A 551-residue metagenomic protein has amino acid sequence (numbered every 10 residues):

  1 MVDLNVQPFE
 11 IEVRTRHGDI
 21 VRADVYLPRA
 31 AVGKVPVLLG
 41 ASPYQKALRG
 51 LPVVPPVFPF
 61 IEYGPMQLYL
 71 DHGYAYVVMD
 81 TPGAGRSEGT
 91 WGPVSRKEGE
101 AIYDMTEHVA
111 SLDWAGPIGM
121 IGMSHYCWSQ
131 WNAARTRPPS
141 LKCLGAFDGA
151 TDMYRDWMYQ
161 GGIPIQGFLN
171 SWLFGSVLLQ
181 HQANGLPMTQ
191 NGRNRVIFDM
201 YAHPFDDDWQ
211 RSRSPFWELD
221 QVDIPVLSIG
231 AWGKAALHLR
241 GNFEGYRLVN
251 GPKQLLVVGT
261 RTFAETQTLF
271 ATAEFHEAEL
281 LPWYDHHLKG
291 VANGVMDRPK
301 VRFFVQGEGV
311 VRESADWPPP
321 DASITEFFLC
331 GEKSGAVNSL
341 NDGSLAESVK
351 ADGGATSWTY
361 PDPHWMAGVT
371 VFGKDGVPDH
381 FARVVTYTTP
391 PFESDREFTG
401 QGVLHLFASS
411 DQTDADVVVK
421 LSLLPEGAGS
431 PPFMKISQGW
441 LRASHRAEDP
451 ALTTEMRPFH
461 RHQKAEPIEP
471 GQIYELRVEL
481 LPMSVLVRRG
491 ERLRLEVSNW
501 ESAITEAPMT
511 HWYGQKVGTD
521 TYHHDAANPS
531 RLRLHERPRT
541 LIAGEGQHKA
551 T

Functional and structural regions predicted by a protein language model:
M1-G33, T388, F392-S394: N-terminal cap/lid segment of alpha/beta-hydrolase-fold proteins
A23-G33, Y44, P215-F216, L481: Short beta-strand-to-loop junctions in surface cap/lid or active-site-entrance loops
V32-A110, M158-Y159, I165, P425-E426 (+1 more regions): Cap/lid segment of the alpha/beta-hydrolase catalytic domain
P59-Y63, D71, N132-Q221: Accessory cap/linker subdomain of secreted extracellular hydrolases
D113-H125: Alpha/beta-hydrolase fold nucleophile elbow
V222, S228-G230: Short beta-strand/loop motif that positions the catalytic acidic residue of the alpha/beta-hydrolase fold
A235-G241: Conserved alpha/beta-hydrolase "acid-adjacent" motif
L256-G259, F263-T551: C-terminal, loop-rich substrate-recognition/catalytic regions characterized by aromatic stacking residues
